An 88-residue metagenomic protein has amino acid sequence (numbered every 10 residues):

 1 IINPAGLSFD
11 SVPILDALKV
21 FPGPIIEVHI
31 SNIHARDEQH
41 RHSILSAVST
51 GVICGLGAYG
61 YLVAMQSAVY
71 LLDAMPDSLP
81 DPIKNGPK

Functional and structural regions predicted by a protein language model:
P4: Short glycine-centered, acidic/aromatic-flanked micro-motifs in structured strand/loop junctions that mark active-site
L7, S11-Q66: Flexible, gly/pro- and Lys/Arg-enriched active-site loops
C54-K88: A charged, well-structured terminal subsegment
